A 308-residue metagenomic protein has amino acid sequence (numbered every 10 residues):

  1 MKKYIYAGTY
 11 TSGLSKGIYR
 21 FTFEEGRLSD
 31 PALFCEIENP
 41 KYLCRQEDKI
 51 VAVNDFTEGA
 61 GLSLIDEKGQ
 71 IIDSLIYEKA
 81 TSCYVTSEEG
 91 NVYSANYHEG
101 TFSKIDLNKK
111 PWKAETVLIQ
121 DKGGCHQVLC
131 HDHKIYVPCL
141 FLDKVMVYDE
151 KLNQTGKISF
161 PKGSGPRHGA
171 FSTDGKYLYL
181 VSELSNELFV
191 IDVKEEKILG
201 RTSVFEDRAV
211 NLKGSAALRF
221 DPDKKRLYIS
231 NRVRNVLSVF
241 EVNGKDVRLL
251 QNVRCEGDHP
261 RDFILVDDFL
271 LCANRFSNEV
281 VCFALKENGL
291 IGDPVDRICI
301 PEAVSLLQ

Functional and structural regions predicted by a protein language model:
A7-S12, A52-F56, S94-E99, V137-F141 (+3 more regions): Conserved beta-strand positions in repeat-built beta-propeller and related beta-rich domains
L14, I37-E47, E78-E89, I119-D132 (+4 more regions): Beta-rich, blade/repeat-based domains predominating in secreted/periplasmic proteins but also intracellular
L14-R20, G59-S63, T101-K104, K144-V147 (+3 more regions): Structural motif
F21-R27, I65-E67, I105-P111, K151 (+3 more regions): Short loop/turn segments immediately following beta-strands, especially the blade-tip and inter-blade linker loops
S29-E36, Q70-I76, K113-I119, N153-S159 (+3 more regions): A short beta-strand motif characteristic of beta-propeller blades
D30-E88: Blade-loop segments of beta-propeller domains
I135-N186: Loop-centered beta-sheet repeat module
R275-V280, G292-Q308: Blade-level signature of beta-propeller repeat domains, shared across WD40, Kelch, NHL, RCC1 and BNR/Asp-box propellers
